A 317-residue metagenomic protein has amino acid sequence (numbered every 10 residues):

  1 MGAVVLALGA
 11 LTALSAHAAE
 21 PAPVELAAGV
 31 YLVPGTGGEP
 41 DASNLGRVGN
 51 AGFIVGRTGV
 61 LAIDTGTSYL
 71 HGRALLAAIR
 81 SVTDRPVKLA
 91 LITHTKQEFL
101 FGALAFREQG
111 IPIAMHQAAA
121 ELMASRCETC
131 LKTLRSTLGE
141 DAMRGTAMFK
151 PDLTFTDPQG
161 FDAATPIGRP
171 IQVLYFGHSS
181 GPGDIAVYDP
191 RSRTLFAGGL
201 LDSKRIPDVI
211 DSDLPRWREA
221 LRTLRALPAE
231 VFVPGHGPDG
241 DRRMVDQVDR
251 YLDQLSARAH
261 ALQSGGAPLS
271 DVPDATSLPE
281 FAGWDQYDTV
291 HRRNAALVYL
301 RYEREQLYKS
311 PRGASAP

Functional and structural regions predicted by a protein language model:
G2-A13: Bacterial N-terminal signal peptides
E20-L26, A120-F176, G181-G183, P190-R191 (+2 more regions): Metallo-beta-lactamase
E25-A78, I185-G198: Conserved beta-strand hairpin/beta-sheet module of binuclear metal-dependent hydrolase folds, prominently
G29, I54, D64, I79 (+10 more regions): Divalent metal-coordination and catalytic microenvironments
V55-L61, Y69-M115, T154, L227-P228: Active-site metal-binding motif and surrounding structural segment of the metallo-beta-lactamase
G59-L61, T65-Y69, G160-D162, P170-Q254 (+1 more regions): Metallo-beta-lactamase
A226-P228, D239-P317: Accessory terminal helices/loops
